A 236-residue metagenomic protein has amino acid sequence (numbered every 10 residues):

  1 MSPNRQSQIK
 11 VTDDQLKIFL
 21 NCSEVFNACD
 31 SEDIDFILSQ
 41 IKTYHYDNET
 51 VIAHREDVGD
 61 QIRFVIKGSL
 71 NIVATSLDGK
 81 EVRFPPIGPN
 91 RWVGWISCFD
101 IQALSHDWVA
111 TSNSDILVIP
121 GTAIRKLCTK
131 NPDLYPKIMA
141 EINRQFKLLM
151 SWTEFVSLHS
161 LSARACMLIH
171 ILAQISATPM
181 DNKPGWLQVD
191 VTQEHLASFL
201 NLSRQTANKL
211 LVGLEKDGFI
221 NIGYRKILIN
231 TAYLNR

Functional and structural regions predicted by a protein language model:
M1-N48, S97-C98: Cyclic nucleotide-binding regulatory module and flanking cytosolic helices
D33, R83-K147, S151: Cyclic-nucleotide recognition modules
E49, D60-V73, P89-N90: Glycine- and acidic-residue-biased ligand/ion/polar-headgroup-sensing regions
I52-V58: Short phosphate-coordinating micro-motif centered on Lys-Gly-acidic
L70-V82: A short beta-strand-loop-beta hairpin characteristic of the jelly-roll/cupin
T129-F199: Polybasic "coupling" helices that flank or enter modular domains
Q174-R236: Phosphate-/nucleic-acid-contacting segments
